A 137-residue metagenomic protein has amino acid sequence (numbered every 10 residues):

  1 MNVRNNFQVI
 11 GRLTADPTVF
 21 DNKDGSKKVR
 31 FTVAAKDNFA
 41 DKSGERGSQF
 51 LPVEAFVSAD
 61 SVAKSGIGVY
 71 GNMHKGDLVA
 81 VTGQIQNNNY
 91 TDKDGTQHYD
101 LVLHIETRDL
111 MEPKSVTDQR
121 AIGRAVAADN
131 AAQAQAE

Functional and structural regions predicted by a protein language model:
M1-E137: Single-stranded nucleic acid-binding surfaces, predominantly the OB-fold ssDNA-binding core
